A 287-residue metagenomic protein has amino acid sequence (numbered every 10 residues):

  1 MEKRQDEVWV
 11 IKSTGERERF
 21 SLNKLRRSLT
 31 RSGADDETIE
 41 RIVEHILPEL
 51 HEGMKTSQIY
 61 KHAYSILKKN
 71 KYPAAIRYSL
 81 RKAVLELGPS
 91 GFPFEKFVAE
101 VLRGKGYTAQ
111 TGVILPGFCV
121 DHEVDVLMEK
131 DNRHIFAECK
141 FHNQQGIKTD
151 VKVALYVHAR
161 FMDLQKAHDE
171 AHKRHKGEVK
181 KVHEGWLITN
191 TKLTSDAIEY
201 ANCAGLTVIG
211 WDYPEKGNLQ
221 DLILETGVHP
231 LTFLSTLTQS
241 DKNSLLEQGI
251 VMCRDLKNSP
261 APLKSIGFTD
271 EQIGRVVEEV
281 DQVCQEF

Functional and structural regions predicted by a protein language model:
M1-L87: Long, C-terminal-biased catalytic regions of enzyme "large/alpha" subunits
G33-D36, A63, L67-H229, L246-E247: Intrinsically disordered, low-complexity Ser/Thr/Pro/Gly-rich regulatory segments
E40, F92, T236-Q239: Amphipathic alpha-helical repeat elements characteristic of tetratricopeptide repeat
R41, I114, Y213, K257-N258: Proline- and acidic/polar-enriched loop/turn elements at helix boundaries
V101, L224-F287: C-terminal extensions
